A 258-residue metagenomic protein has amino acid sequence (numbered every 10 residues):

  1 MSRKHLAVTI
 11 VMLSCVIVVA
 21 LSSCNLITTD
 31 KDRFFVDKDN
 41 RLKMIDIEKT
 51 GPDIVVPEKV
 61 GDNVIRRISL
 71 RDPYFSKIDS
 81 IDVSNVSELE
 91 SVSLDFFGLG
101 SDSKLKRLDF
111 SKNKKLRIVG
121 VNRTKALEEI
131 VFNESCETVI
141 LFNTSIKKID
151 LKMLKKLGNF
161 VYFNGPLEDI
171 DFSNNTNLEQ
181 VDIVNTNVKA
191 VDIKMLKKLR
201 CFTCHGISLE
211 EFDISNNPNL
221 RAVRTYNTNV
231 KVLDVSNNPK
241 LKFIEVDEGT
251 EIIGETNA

Functional and structural regions predicted by a protein language model:
S2-S91, G98, S103, D109-K125 (+6 more regions): N-terminal capping/linker segments that flank leucine-rich repeat
C24, F163, V184-N187, K240: Low-complexity, small/basic-enriched stretches that occur predominantly at protein N-termini or linker tails
I68, I81, V92-F97, L108 (+12 more regions): Conserved hydrophobic beta-strand positions in leucine-rich repeat
S103-L105, A126-L127, K189, L209: Alpha-solenoid ARM/HEAT helical repeat scaffolds used for protein-protein interactions
H205, Y226, G249: Short, acidic/turn-prone active-site loops that include or flank metal/cofactor- and phosphate-binding residues
